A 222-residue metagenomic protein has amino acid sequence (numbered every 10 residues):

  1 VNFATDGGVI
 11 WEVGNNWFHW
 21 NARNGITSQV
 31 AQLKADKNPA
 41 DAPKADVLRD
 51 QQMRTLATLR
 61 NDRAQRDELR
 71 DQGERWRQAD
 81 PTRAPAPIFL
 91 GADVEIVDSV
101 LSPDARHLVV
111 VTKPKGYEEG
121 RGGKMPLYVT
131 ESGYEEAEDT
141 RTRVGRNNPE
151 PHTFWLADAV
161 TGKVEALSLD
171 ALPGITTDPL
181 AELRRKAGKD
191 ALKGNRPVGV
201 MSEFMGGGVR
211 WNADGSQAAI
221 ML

Functional and structural regions predicted by a protein language model:
V1-L222: Beta-propeller folds
